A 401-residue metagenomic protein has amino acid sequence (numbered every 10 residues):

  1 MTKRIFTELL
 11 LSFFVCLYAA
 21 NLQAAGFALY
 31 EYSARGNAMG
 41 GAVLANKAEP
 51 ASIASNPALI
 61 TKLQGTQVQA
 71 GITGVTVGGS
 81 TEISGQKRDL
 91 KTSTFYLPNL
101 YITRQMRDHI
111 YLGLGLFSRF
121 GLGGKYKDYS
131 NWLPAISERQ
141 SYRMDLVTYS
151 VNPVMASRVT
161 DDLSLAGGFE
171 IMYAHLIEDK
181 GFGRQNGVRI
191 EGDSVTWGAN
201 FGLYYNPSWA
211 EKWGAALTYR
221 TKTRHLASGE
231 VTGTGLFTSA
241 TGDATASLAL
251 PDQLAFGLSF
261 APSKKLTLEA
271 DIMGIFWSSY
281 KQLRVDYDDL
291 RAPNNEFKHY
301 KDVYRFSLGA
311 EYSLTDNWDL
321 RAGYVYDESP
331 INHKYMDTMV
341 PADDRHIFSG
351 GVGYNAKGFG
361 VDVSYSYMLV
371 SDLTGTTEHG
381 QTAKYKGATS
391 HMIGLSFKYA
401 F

Functional and structural regions predicted by a protein language model:
M1-L10: Bacterial N-terminal signal peptides that target proteins for export
L11-S12, L22: Cleavable N-terminal signal peptides
A25-N37, L44, G65, E82-D89 (+1 more regions): Outer-membrane beta-barrel porins/channels
G41-L44, Q67-T76: Short strand-turn segments of transmembrane beta-barrel domains in outer membranes, especially the first one or two
I53-L59: N-terminal periplasmic accessory domains that precede and gate Gram-negative outer-membrane beta-barrel machines
V77-T81: Short, solvent-exposed loop/turn elements at domain surfaces
